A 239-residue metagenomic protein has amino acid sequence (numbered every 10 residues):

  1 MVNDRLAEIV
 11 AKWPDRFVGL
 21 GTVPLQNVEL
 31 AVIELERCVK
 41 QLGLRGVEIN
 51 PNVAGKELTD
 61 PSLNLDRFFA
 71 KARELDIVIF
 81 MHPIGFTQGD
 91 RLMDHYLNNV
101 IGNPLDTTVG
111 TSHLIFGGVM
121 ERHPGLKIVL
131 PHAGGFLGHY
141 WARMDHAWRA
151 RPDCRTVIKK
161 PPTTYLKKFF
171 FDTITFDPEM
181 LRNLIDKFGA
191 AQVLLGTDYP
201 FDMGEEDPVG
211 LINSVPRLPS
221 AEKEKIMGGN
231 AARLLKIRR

Functional and structural regions predicted by a protein language model:
M1-G118: Active-site gating/metal-coordination segments in enzymes
D4-K12, I33-R37, R45, L126 (+4 more regions): Mid-to-C-terminal alpha-helical segments outside catalytic/metal-binding sites
V10, P14-G21, K160-K167, L234: Mobile, glycine- and charge-enriched loop segments and immediately flanking short secondary-structure elements within
V18-G21, V47-I49, I79-M81, I128-L130 (+2 more regions): Hydrophobic faces of well-ordered beta-strands that scaffold small-molecule active sites in alpha/beta enzyme cores
R91-D94, Y140-M144, E206-V209, R238-R239: Short aromatic-enriched loop/helix-cap "lid" or pocket-rim segments at secondary-structure transitions that line
G118, P124-T164: Aromatic-lined glycan-binding groove of carbohydrate-active enzymes
P152-R182: Aromatic-anchored helix/helix-loop segment that forms the rim or "lid" of small-molecule/cofactor binding pockets
